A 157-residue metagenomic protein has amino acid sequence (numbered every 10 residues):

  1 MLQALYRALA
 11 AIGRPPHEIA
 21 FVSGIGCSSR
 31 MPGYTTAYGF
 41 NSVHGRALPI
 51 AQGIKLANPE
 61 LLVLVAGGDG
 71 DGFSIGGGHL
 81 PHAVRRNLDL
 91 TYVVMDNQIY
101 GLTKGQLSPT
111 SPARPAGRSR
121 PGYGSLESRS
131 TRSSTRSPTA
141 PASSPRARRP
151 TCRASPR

Functional and structural regions predicted by a protein language model:
M1-V43: Active-site diphosphate/adenylate-binding microenvironment
Q3-A4, P16, G45, P49 (+5 more regions): Conserved active-site and cofactor/substrate-binding residues in soluble primary-metabolism enzymes
R7-R14, L56-P59, R85-L88, M95-Q98 (+1 more regions): Generic secondary-structure signature for well-ordered alpha-helical cores
A10-H17, S42-R46, Y92-Y100, A116-E127: Phosphate-binding glycine-rich loops and adjacent basic patches that engage nucleotide phosphates, nucleic-acid
A20-S23, V65-A66, Y92-M95, S144-R148: General beta-strand structural signal in soluble alpha/beta enzymes
C27-G101, P156: Thiamine diphosphate
E60, S108-R157: Conserved thiamine diphosphate
K104-Q106: Short aromatic-enriched loop/helix-cap "lid" or pocket-rim segments at secondary-structure transitions that line
